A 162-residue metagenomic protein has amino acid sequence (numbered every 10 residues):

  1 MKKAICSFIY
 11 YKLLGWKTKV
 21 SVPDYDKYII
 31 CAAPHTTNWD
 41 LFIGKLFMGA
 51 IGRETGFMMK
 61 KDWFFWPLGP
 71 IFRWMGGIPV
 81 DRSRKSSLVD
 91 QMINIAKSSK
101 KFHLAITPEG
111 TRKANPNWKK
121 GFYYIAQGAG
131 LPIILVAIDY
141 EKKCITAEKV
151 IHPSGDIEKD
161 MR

Functional and structural regions predicted by a protein language model:
K3, S7, Y11-K12, W16-R162: Soluble catalytic domains of membrane acyltransferases
